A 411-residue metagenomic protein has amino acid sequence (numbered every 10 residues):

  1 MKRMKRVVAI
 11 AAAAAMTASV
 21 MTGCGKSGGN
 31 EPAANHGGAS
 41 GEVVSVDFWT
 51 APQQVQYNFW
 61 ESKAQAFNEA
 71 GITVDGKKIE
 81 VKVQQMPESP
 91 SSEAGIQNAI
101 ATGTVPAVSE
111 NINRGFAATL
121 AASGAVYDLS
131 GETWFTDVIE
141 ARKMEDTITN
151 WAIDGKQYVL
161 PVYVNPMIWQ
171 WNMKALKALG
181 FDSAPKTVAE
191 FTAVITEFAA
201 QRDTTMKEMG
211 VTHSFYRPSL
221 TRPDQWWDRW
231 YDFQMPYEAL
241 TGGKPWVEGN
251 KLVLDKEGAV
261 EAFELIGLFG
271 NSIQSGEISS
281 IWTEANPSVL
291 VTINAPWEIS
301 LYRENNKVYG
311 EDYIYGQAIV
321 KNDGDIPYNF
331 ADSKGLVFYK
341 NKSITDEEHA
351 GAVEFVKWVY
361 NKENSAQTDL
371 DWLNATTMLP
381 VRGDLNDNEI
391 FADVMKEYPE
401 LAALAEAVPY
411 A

Functional and structural regions predicted by a protein language model:
M1-V46: Short, low-complexity disordered leader/linker segments with a strong preference for bacterial N-terminal type II
Q53-K78, Q170: Short, polar/charged alpha-helical segment
T73-K143, K177-K186, S288-V291, N306-V308: Extracytoplasmic "Venus flytrap"/periplasmic binding protein-like
D75-K77, A178-L179, V260, E264 (+2 more regions): Extracytoplasmic/periplasmic substrate-recognition and gating elements
I112-M167, K207-G210, W230-Y231, G310-I319 (+1 more regions): Hinge/lid segment of periplasmic solute-binding proteins
D146, N150, G316-A318, L370-A411: Long, aromatic- and glycine/proline-rich binding clefts that accommodate carbohydrate-like moieties
A152-V162, M167, T192-K251: Extracytoplasmic/periplasmic solute-binding protein
I195-T196, G243-E277: Glycine-centered hinge/linker elements that transmit conformational signals in sensory and ligand-binding systems
